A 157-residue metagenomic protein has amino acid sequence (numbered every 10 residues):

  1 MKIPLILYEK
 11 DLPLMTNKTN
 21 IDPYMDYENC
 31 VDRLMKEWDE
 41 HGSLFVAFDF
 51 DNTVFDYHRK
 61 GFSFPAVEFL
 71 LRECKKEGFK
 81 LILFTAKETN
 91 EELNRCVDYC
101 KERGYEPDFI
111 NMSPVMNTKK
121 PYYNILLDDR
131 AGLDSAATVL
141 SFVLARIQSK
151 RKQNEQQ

Functional and structural regions predicted by a protein language model:
K2-P114: Alpha-helical substrate-recognition element adjacent to the catalytic core
I6, T16, E77, E92-Q157: C-terminal cap/substrate-recognition subdomain and adjoining C-terminal extension of metal-dependent phosphatase-like
